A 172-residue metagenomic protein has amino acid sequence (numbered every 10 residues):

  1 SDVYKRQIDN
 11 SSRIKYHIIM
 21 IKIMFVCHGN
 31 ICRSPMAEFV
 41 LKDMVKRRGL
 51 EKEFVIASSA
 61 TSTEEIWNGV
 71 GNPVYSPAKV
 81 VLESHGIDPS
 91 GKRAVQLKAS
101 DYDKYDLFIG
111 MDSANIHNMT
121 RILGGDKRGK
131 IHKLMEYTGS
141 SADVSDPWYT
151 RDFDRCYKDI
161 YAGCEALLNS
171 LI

Functional and structural regions predicted by a protein language model:
S1-Y4: Short, small-residue-biased leader/transition segments that mark boundaries at the very start of proteins
I8-H17: Short, positively charged and aromatic/hydrophobic N-terminal segments
K15-Y16, M44, I160: A ubiquitous, low-specificity "background" feature that marks scattered single residues across proteins without
H17, R48-L50, G125, E136: A generic structural signal for short, solvent-exposed coil/turn residues that cap or connect secondary-structure
M20-K104, N169-I172: Conserved active-site segments centered on acidic
S34, M111-D112: Replace "coordinates the UDP/GDP/TDP-sugar" with "coordinates nucleotide-activated sugar donors
D101, L107, S113-I172: Phosphate-binding/catalytic loops
